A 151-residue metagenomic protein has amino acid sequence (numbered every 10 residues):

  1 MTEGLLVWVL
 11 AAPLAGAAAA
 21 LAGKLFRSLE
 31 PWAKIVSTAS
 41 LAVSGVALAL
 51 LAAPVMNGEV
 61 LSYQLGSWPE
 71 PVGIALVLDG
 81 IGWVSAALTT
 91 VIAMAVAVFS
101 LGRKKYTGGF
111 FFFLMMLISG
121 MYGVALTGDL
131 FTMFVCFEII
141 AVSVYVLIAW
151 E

Functional and structural regions predicted by a protein language model:
M1-V7, A17-F112: Transmembrane helix-loop-helix hairpins at membrane boundaries of multipass inner-membrane proteins
L6-V9, P13, S143-L147: Proline-rich low-complexity regions
L10, L76-D79, T90, L117 (+2 more regions): Short conserved micro-motifs on helix faces and helix-strand junctions that flank and scaffold key functional residues
A12, S40-V43, I92, L117 (+1 more regions): Transmembrane alpha-helical core residues of multi-pass small-molecule transporters, especially secondary transporters
G23, S28, G109-E151: Alpha-helical multi-pass transmembrane bundles of energy-transducing inner-membrane proteins
